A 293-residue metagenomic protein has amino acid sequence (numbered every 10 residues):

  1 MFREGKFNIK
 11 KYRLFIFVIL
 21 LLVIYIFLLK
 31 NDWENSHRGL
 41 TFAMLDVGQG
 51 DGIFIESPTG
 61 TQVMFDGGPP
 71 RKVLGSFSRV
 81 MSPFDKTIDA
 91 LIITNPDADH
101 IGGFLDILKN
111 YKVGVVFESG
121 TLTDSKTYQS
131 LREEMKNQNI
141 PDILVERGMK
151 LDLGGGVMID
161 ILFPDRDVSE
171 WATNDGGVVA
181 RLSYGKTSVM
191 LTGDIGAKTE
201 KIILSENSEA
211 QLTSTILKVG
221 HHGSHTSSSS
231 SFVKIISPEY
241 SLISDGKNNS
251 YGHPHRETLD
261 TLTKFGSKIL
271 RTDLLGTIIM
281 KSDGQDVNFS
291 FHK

Functional and structural regions predicted by a protein language model:
M1-K293: Non-globular, low-confidence helical/coil segments that flank catalytic cores
